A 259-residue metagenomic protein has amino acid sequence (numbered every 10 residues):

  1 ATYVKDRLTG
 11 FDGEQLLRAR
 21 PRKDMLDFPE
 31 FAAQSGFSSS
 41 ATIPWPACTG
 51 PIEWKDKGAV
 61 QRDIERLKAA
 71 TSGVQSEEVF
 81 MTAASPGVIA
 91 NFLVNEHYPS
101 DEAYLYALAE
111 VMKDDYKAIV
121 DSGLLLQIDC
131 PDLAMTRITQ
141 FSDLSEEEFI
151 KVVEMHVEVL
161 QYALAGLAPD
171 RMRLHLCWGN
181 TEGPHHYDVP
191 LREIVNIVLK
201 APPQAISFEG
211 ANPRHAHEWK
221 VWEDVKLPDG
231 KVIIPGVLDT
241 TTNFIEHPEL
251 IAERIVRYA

Functional and structural regions predicted by a protein language model:
A1-A259: Domain-level signal for soluble alpha/beta catalytic cores
